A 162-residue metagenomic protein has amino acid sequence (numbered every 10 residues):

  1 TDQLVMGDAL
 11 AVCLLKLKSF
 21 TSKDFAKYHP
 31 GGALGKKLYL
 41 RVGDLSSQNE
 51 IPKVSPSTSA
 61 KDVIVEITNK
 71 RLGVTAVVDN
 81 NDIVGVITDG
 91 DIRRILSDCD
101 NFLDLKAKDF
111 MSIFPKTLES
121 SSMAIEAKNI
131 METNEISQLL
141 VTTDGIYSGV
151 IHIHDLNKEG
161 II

Functional and structural regions predicted by a protein language model:
T1-S19: Short alpha-helices
Q3, G7, G35-L38, P56-A60 (+1 more regions): Generic structural signal for well-ordered, non-membrane alpha-helical segments in soluble metabolic enzymes
L17-S47: Internal, active-site/partner-interface "lid" segment
L38-I51, D104-P115: Bateman (tandem CBS) regulatory domains
K53-R71, V78, L96, T117-S137 (+2 more regions): The conserved cystathionine-beta-synthase
I83-V86, Y147-V150: Glycine-rich acetyl-CoA-binding "A-motif" of GNAT/NAT acetyltransferases
C99-N101, L105-I113, S120-E126: Short alpha-helical segments enriched in small residues
